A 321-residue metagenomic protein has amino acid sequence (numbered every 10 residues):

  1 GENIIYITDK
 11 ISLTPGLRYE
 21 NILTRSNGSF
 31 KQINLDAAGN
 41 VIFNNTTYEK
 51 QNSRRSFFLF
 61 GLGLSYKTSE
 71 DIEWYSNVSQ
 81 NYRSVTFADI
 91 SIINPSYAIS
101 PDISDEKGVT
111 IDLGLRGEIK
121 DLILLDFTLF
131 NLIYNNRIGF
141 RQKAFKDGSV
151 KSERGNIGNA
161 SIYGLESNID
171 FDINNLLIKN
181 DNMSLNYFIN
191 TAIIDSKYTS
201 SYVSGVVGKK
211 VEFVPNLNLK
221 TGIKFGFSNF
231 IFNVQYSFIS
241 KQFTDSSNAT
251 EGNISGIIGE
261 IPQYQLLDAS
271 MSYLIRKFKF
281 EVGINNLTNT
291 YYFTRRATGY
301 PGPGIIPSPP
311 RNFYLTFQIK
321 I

Functional and structural regions predicted by a protein language model:
G1-I5, L62-Y66, L113-G117, L129 (+6 more regions): Residues on the lipid-exposed face of transmembrane beta-strands in outer-membrane beta-barrel proteins
G1-S69: Signature of Gram-negative outer-membrane beta-barrel scaffolds
I7, K50-F57, I103-K107, N135 (+5 more regions): Short sequence motifs at beta-strands and strand-loop junctions characteristic of Gram-negative outer-membrane
D9, L13, L124-Y134, K151-N248 (+2 more regions): Gram-negative outer-membrane beta-barrel transporters
L23-G28, E73-W74, R83-D89, Y134-F140 (+5 more regions): Outer-membrane beta-barrel proteins
T24-N52, A88-I99, R141-E153, Y198-V207 (+2 more regions): Solvent-exposed loop segments that connect transmembrane elements
T46-N52, L64, I99-I103, L115 (+8 more regions): Outer-membrane beta-barrel proteins
K67-V85, D89-I92, D102-Y163, N168-F171 (+2 more regions): Membrane-embedded beta-barrel scaffold of Gram-negative outer-membrane proteins
